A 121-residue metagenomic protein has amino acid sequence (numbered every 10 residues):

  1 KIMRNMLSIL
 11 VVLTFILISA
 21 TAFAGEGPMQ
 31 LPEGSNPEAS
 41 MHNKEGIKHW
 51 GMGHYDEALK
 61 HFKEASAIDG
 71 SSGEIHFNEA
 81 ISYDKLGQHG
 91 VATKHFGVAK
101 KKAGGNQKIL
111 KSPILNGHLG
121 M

Functional and structural regions predicted by a protein language model:
K44, N78, S112-P113: Canonical tetratricopeptide repeat
G51-M52, K85-L86, H118-M121: Register position in tetratricopeptide repeats
K63-A67, K101: Conserved structural position within tetratricopeptide repeats
